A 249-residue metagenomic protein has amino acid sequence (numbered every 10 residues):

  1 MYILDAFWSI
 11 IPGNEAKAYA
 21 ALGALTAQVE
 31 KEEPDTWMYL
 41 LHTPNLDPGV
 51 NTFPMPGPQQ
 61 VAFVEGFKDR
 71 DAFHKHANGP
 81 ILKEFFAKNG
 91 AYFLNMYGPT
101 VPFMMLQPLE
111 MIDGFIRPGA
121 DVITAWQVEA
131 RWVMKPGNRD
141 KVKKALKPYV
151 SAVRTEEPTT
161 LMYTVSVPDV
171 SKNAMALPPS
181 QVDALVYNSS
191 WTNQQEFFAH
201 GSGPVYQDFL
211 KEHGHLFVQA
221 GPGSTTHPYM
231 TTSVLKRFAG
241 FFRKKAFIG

Functional and structural regions predicted by a protein language model:
M1-G23, Y229-I248: Hydrophobic, helix-prone linear segments
Y2-D5, A18-A21, E30, Q60-A62 (+5 more regions): Functionally constrained cores in energy, signaling, and assembly domains
Y2-S9, L40-N78, T124-V133, V165-P204: Short, well-ordered beta-strand segments in beta-rich or mixed alpha/beta enzyme and ligand-binding folds
N14-L41, I81-F85, N89, N138-V165 (+1 more regions): Short amphipathic alpha-helical segments
L40-P56, K83-A125, L161-D183, Q207-G249: Glycine-rich beta-strand-turn "strand-cap" elements at beta-sheet edges
G119-A120, T124, V128-Y149: A generic hydrophobic-segment detector
